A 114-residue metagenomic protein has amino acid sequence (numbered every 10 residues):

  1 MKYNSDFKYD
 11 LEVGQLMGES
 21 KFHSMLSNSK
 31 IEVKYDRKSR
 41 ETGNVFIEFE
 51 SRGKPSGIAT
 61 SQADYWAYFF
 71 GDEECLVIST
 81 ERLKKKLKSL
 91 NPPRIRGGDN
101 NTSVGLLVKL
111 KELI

Functional and structural regions predicted by a protein language model:
K2-V13, R40-G43, G53, G71-I114: Non-catalytic C-terminal interaction segments of nucleic acid-processing enzymes
Y9-S29: N-terminal first-folded block
M17-S20, T60-D64: A short, compositionally biased
F22-G43: Conserved catalytic cores of phosphodiester-cleaving nucleases, focusing on short active-site segments
M25-S29, S61-Q62, T80-L83: Short, solvent-exposed coil/turn segments at beta-strand boundaries
N28, K54-S56, Q62-Y65, D72-C75: Short, surface-exposed beta-edge/turn micro-motifs
E32, E48, A67: Residues in well-ordered beta-strands of folded domains
R37-A59: Mg2+/Mn2+-dependent nuclease catalytic core
